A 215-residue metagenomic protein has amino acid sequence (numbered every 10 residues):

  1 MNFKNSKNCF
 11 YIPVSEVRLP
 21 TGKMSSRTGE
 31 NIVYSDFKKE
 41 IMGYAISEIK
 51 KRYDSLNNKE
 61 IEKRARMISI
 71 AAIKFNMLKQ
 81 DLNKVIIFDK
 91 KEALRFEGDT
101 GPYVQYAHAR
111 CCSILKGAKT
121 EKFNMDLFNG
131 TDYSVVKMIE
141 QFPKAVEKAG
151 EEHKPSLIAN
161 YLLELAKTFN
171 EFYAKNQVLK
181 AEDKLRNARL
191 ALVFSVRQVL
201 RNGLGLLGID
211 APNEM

Functional and structural regions predicted by a protein language model:
M1-M215: Non-catalytic interaction-recognition regions
